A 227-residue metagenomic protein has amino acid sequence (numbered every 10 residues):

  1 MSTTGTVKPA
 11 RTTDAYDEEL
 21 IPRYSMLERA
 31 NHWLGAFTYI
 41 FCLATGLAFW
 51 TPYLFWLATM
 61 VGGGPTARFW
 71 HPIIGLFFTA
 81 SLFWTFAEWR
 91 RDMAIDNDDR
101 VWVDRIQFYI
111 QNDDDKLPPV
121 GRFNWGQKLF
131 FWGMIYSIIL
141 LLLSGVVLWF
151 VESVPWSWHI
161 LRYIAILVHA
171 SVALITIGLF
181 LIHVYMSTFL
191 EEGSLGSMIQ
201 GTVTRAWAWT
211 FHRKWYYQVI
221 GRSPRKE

Functional and structural regions predicted by a protein language model:
M1-E227: Membrane-embedded alpha-helical bundles that constitute the cytochrome b-like, heme-associated redox core of multi-pass
